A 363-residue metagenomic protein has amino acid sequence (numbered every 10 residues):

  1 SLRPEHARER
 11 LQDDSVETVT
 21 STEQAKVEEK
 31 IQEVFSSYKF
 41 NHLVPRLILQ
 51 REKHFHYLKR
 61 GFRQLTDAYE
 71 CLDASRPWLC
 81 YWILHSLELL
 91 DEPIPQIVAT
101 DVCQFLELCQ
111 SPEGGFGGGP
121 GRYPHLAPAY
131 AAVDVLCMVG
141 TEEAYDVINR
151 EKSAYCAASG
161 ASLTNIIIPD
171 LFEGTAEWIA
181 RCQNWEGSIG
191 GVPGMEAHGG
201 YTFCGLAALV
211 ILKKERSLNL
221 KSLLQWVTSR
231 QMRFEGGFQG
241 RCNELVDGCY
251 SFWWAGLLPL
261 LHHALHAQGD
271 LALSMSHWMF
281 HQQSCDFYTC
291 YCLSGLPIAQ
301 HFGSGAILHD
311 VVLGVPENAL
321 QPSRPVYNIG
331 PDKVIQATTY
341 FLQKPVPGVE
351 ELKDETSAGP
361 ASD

Functional and structural regions predicted by a protein language model:
S1-D363: Preference for long, amphipathic alpha-helical scaffolds in soluble/luminal domains and all-alpha bundles
